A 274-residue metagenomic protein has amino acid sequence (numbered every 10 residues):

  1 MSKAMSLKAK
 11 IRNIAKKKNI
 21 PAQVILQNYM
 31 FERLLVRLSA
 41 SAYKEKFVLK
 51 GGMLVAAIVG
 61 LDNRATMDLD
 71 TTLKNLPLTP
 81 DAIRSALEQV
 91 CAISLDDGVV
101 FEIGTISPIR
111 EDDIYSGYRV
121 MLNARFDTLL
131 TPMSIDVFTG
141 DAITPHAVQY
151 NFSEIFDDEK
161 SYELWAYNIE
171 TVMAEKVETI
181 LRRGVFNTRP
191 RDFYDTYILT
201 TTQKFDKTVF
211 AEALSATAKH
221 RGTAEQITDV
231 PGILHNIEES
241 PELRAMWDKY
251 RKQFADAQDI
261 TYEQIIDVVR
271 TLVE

Functional and structural regions predicted by a protein language model:
M1-F47, A56-A65, L69-E274: Structured mid-to-C-terminal alpha-helical surface segments
